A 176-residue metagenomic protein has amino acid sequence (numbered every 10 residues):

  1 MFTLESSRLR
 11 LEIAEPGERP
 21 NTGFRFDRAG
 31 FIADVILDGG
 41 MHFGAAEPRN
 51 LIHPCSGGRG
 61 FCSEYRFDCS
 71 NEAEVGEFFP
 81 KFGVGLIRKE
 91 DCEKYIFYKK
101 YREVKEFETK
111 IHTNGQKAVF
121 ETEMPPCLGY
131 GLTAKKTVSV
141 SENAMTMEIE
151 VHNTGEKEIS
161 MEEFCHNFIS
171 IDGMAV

Functional and structural regions predicted by a protein language model:
M1-S141, K157-S160, H166-V176: Surface-exposed acidic/polar loop and edge beta-strand patches at domain peripheries
E150-G155: Asparagine-centered strand-capping/turn motif at beta-strand->loop junctions
